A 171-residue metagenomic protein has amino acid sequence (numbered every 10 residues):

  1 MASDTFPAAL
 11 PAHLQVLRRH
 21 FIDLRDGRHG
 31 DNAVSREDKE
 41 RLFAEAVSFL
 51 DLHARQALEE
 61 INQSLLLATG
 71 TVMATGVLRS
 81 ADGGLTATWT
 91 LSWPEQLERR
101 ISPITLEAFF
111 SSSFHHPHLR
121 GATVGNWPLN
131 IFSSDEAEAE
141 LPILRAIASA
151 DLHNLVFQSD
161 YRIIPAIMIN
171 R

Functional and structural regions predicted by a protein language model:
M1-A12, V16-R19, D23, T86-I143: Intrinsically disordered, low-complexity regulatory segments enriched in Ser/Thr/Pro and charged residues
M1-H53: Charge-rich, low-complexity N-terminal segments
L17, F21-L24, R28, A57 (+3 more regions): Short, flexible helical or helix-coil boundary motifs
E45-V72: Amphipathic alpha-helical segments
L65-A87: Long, charged, glycine-rich C-terminal linkers/tails
P142-S149, H153: Well-ordered alpha/beta subsegment
S159-R171: Extended, compositionally biased alpha-helical segments that mediate assembly or anchoring
